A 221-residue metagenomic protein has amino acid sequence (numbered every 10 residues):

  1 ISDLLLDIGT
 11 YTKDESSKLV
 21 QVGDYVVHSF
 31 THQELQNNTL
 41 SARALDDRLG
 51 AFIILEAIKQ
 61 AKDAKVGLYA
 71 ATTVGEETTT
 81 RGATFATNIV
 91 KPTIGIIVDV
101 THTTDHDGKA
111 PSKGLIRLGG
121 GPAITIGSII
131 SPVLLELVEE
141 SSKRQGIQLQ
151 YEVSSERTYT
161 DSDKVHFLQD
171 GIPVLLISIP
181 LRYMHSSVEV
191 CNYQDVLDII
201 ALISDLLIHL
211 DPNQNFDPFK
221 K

Functional and structural regions predicted by a protein language model:
I1-K221: N-terminal hydrophobic/helix-forming segments and targeting peptides
